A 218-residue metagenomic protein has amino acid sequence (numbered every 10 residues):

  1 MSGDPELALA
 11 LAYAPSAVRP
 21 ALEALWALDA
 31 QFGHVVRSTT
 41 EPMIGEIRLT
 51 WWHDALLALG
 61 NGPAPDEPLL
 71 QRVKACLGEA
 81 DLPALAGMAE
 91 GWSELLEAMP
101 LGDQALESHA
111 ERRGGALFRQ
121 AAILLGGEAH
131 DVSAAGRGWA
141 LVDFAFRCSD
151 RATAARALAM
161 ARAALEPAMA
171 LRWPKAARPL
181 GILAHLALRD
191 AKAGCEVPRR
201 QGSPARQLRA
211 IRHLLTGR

Functional and structural regions predicted by a protein language model:
M1-H53, P63-P68, G87-W92, E107-R218: Catalytic cores of Mg2+-dependent Asp-rich isoprenoid enzymes
A55-D103: Hydrophobic/aromatic-rich structural module bridging two neighboring secondary-structure elements via a short loop
